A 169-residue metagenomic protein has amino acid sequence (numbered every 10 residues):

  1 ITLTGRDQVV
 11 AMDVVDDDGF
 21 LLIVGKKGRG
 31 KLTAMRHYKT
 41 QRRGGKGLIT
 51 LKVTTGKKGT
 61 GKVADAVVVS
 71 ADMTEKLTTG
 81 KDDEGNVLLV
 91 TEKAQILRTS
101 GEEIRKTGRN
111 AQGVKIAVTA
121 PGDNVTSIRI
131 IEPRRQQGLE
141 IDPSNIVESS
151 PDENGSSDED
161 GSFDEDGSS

Functional and structural regions predicted by a protein language model:
I1-S169: Short, structured "edge-of-domain" segments at secondary-structure transitions
